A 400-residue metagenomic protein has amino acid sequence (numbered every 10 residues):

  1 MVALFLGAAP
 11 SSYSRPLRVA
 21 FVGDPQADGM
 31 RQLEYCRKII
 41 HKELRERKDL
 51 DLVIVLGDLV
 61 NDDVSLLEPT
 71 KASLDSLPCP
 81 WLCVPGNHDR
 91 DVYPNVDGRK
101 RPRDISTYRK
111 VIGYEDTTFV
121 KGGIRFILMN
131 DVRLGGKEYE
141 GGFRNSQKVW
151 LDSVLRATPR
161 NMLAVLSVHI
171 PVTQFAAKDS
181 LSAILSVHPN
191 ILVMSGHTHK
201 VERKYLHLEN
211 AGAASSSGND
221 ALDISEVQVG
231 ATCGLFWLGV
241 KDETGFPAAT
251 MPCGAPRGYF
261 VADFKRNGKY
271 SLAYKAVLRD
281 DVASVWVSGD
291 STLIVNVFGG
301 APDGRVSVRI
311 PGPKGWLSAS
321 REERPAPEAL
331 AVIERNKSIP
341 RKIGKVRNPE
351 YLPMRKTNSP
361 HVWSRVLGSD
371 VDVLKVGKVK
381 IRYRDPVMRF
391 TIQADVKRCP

Functional and structural regions predicted by a protein language model:
L4-P69, K375-K380, P400: N-terminal active-site segment of His-dependent metallophosphoesterases
V19-F21, V55, C83-V84, L166 (+1 more regions): Residue-level marker for buried hydrophobic side chains located in beta-strands that build the well-ordered beta-sheet
D24, G57-D58, G86-N87, H169 (+1 more regions): Active-site glycine-centered loops adjacent to acidic/histidine catalytic or metal-binding residues that shape
D51, A164, I191: Conserved acidic residues
V64-R160, A177-M194, T198-D263, Y270: Extended active-site neighborhood of metal-dependent phosphoesterases/phosphodiesterases
G212-R309, S364-S369, V373-Q393: Binuclear metal-dependent phosphoesterase catalytic core
G304-S338: Extended low-complexity, serine/threonine- and proline-enriched intrinsically disordered segments
E328-G368: Aromatic sugar-binding surface patches on proteins that engage polysaccharides or sugar-phosphate polymers
